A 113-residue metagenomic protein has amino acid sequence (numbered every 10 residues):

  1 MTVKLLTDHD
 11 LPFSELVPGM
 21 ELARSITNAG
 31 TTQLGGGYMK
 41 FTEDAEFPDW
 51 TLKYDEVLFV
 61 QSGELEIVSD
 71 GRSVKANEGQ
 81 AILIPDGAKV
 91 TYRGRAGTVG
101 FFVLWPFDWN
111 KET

Functional and structural regions predicted by a protein language model:
M1-Y38: A short, N-terminal "cap"/entry segment at the start of jelly-roll beta-barrel domains of the cupin/DSBH fold
G30, V68-R72, R95: Short strand-coil-strand connectors
G35-L52, D86: Conserved short histidine dyad/triad with adjacent acidic residue
K40, T51-I67: Short, conserved beta-strand element in jelly-roll/cupin
V57, E64-E66, S73, K89 (+1 more regions): Structural motif
Q61-S62, E78, A96: A cytosolic small-molecule/anion-sensing beta-strand core signal
G71-D86: Short acidic-glycine-tyrosine-enriched beta hairpin
D86-N110: Ligand-binding loop in jelly-roll beta-barrel domains
